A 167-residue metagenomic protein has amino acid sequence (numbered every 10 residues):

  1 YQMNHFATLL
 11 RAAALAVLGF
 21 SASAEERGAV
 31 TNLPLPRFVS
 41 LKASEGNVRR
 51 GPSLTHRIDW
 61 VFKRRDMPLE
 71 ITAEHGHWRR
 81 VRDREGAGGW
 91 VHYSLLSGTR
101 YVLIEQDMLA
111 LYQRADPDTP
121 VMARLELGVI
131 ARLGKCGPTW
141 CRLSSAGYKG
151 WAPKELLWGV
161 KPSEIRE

Functional and structural regions predicted by a protein language model:
Q2-A13: Bacterial N-terminal signal peptides that target proteins for export
A13-S23: Hydrophobic h-region of N-terminal signal peptides that target proteins for export in Gram-negative bacteria
A24-R50, V61-R65, T72-H75, R79-A115 (+3 more regions): SH3-family beta-barrel domains
S53: Intrinsically disordered, low-complexity polar regions and short flexible loop motifs
R57-I58: Beta-strand-rich domains and repeat architectures in extracellular enzymes and scaffolds, especially beta-propellers
